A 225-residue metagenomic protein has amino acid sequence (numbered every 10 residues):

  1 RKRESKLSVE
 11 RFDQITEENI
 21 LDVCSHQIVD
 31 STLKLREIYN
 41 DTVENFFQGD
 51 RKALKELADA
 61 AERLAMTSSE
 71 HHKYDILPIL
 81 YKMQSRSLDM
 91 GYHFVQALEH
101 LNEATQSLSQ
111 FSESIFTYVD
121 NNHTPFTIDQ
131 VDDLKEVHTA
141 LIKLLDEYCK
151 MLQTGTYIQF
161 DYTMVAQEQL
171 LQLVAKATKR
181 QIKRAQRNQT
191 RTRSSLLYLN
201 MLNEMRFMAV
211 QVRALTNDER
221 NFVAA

Functional and structural regions predicted by a protein language model:
R1-A225: Cytosolic, long alpha-helical scaffolding segments
